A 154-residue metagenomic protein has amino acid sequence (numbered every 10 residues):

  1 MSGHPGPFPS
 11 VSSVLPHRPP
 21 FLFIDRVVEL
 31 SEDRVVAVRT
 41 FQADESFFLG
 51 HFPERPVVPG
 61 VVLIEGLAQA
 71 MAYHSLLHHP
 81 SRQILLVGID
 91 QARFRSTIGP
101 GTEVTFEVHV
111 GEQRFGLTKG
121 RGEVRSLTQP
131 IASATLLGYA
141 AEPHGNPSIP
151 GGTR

Functional and structural regions predicted by a protein language model:
M1-P9: Single-stranded RNA-binding regions, centering on S1/OB-family and related RNA-binding modules
S2-G3, E32-V36, I98-T102, H109-R154: HotDog/MaoC-like acyl-thioester-processing domains
G3, A70-T105, I131, Y139-A141: Hydrophobic beta-strand-centered segment that forms part of the acyl-chain substrate-binding groove
F8-R18, P80: Short aromatic-glycine motifs in intrinsically disordered, low-complexity regions
R18-V58: Catalytic strand-loop segment that frames the active site of acyl-thioester-processing enzymes
F21-F23, V104, T118: Hydrophobic core residues within well-ordered beta-strands of beta-rich domains
L49-Y73, L86: Compact, glycine-rich, soluble single-domain proteins
